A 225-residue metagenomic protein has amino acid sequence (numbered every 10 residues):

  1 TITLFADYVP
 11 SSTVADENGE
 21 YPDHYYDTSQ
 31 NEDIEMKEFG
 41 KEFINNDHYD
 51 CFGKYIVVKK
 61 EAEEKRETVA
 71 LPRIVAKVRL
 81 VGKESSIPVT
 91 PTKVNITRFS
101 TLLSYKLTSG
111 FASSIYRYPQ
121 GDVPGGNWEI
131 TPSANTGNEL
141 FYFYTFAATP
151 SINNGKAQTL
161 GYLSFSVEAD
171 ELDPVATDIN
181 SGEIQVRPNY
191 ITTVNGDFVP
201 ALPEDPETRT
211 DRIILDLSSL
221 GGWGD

Functional and structural regions predicted by a protein language model:
T1-G19, V81, S86-Y190, L217-D225: Tryptophan-paired
T1-I87: Short, low-hydrophobicity acidic/polar segments
D33, Y55, G121, I130 (+3 more regions): Intrinsic disorder/low-complexity segments enriched in polar/small residues
K37, K41, D50, T97 (+3 more regions): Short non-domain terminal segments
K65, I74-A76, T159-L163, Y190-T192 (+1 more regions): Residues at beta-strand starts and edge strands
Y190-D225: Intrinsically disordered, low-complexity repeat and linker tracts
